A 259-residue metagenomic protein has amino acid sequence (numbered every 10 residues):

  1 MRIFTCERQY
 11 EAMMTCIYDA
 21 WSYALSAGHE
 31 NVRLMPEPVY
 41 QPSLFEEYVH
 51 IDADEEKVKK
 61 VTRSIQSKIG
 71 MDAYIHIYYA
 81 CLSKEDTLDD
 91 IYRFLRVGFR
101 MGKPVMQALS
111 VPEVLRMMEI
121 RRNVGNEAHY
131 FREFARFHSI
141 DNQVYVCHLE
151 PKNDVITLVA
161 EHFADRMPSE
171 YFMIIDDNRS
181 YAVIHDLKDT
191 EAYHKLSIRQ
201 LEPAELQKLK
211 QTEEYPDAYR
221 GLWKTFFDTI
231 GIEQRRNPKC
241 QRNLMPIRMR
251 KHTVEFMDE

Functional and structural regions predicted by a protein language model:
M1-A53: N-terminal ordered "arm"
M1-F4, Y145, A204-K208: Glycine- and acidic
M13-Y23, R93-R100, E161-D165, G221-D228: Short, hydrophobic/amphipathic alpha-helical patches that form generic packing surfaces within helical domains
R33-R132: Charged, alpha-helical interface segments at or near domain boundaries
Y48-A53, D189-A204: Acidic, Ser/Thr-rich peripheral helices and adjacent loops at domain boundaries
I75-Y79, D177-N178, R235-R242: Short coil/turn segments at secondary-structure boundaries
P104-K195: Internal, well-folded beta-alpha domain core
Y171, A182-V183, I198-E259: Long, compositionally biased intrinsically disordered terminal regions
